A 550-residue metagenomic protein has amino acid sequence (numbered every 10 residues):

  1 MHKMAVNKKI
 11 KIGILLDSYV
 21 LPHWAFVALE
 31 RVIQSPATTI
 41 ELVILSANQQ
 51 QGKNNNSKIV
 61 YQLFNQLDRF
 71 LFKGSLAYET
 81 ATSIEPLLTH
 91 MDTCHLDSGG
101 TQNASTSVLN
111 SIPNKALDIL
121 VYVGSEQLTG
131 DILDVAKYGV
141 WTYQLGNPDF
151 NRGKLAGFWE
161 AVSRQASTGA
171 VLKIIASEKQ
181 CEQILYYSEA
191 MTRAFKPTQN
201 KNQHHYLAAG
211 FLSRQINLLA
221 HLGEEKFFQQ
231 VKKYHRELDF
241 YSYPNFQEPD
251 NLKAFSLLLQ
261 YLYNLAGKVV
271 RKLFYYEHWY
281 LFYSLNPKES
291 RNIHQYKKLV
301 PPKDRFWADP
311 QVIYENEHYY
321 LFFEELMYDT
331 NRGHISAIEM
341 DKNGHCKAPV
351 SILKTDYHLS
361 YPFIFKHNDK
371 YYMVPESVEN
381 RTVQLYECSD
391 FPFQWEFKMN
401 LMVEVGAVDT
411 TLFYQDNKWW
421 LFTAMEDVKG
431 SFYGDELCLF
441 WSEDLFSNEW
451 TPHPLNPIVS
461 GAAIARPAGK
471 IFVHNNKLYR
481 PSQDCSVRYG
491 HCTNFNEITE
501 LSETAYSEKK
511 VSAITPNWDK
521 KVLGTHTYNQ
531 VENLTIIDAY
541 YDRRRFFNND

Functional and structural regions predicted by a protein language model:
M1-L359, F363-Y372, Q384-C388, M399 (+5 more regions): One-carbon transfer enzymes
S290-L299, H345-I352, F391-E404, F440-I464 (+1 more regions): Blade-edge beta-strand/turn elements of extracellular beta-propeller and related beta-sheet repeat scaffolds
A308-Q311, S360-F365, V408-F413, P467-F472 (+2 more regions): Beta-rich, blade/repeat-based domains predominating in secreted/periplasmic proteins but also intracellular
F323-E325, P375-E376, T423-M425, S482-D484 (+1 more regions): Recurrent small/Gly-Pro-centered beta-turn motifs in extracellular repeat architectures
L326-T330, V378-R381, E426-G430, C485-R488: Short glycine/acidic-enriched loop and turn motifs that connect beta-strands
N400-V473: Aromatic-anchored, glycine/proline-accented short structural segments that stabilize local strand-turns or short
P452-S507: Glycine/small-residue-rich hydrophobic helix-like segments
T493-I498, D519-D550: Blade-level signature of beta-propeller repeat domains, shared across WD40, Kelch, NHL, RCC1 and BNR/Asp-box propellers
